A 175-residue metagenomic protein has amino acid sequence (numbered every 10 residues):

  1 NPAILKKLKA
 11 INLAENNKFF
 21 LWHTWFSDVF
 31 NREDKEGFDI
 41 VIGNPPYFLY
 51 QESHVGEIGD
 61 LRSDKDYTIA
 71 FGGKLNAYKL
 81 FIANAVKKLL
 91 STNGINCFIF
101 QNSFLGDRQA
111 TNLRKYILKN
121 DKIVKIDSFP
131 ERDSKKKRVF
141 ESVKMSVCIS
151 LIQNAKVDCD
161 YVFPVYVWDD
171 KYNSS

Functional and structural regions predicted by a protein language model:
N1-N17, N31, K35-E36, I40: Basic, amphipathic N-terminal segments
F20-T24, V29-S175: Signature of N6-adenine DNA methyltransferases within the class I
